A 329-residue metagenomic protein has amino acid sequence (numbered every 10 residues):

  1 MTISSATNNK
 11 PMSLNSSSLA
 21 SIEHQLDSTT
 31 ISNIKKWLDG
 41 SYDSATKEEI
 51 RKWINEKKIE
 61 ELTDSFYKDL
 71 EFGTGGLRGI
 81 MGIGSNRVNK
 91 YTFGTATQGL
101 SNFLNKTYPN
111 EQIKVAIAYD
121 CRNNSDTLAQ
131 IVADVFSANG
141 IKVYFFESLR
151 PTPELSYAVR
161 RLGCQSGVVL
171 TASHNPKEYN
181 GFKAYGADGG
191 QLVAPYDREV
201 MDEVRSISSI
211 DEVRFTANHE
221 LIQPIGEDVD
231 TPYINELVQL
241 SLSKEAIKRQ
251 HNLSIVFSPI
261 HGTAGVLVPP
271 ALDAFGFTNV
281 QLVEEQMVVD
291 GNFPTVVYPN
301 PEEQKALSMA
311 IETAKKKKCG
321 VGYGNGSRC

Functional and structural regions predicted by a protein language model:
S4-S5: Low-acidity, Ser/Thr- and Arg-rich intrinsically disordered low-complexity segments
N8-N9: Intrinsic-disorder-associated, low-complexity terminal segments enriched in Asp/Asn/His/Tyr and depleted of Lys/Arg
L19, E23-D27, N33-V132, Q223-L253 (+1 more regions): An N-terminal, well-structured beta->alpha segment
W37, S41, A45, E61-S65 (+3 more regions): Gly/Ser/Thr-enriched, mixed-charge loops and adjacent short helices that form phosphate/oxyanion-binding elements
L77-G79, G84-N86, R122, R150-P151 (+5 more regions): Short, glycine-/Ser/Thr-/acidic-enriched flexible segments
F103, V135, A158, L240 (+1 more regions): Rossmann-fold NAD(P)-dependent oxidoreductase module
A116-Y179, G276-C329: N-terminal small/polar loop signature for handling phosphorylated ligands or for N-terminal nucleophile
